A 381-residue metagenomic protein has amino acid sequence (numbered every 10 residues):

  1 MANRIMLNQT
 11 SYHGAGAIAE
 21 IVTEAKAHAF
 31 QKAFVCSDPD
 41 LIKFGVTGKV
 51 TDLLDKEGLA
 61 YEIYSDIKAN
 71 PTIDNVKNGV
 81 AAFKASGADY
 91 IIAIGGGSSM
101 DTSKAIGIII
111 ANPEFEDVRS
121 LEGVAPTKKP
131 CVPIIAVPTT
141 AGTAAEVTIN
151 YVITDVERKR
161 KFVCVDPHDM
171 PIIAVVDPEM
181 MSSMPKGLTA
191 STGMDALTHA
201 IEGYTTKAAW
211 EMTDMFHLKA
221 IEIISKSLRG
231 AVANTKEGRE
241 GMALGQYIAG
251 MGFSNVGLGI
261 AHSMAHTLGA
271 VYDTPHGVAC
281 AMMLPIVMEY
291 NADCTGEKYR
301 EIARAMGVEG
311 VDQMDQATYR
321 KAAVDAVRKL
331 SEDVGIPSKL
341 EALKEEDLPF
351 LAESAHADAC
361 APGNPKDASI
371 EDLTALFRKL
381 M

Functional and structural regions predicted by a protein language model:
M1-Y64: An N-terminal, well-structured beta->alpha segment
I18-I21, K43-V46, I73-V76, S98-S103 (+3 more regions): Short glycine/serine/threonine-rich phosphate/pyrophosphate-binding segments that cradle anionic phosphate groups
I42-F115, R229-R239: N-terminal small/polar loop signature for handling phosphorylated ligands or for N-terminal nucleophile
D74-E179: Glycine/threonine-rich beta-strand-loop-alpha-helix active-site module that forms ligand/phosphate-binding
N150-V256, E371: Carboxylate- and glycine-rich phosphate/diphosphate-binding segment that chelates Mg2+/Mn2+
V271-D347: Gly/Pro-rich interdomain helix-loop hinge
E346-M381: Short, amphipathic C-terminal "tail helix"
